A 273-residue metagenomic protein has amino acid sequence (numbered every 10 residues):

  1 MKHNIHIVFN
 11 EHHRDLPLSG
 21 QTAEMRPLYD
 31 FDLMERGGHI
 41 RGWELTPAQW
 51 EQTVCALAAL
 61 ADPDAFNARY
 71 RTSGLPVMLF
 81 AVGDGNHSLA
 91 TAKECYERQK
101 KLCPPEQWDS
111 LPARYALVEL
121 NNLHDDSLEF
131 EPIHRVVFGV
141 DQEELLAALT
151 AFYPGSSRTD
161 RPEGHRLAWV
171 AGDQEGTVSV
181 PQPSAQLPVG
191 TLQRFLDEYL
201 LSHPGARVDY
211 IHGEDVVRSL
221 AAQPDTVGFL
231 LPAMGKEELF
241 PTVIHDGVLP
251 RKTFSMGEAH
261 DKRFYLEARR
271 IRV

Functional and structural regions predicted by a protein language model:
M1-V273: Surface-exposed, charge/polar-rich loops and edge strands
